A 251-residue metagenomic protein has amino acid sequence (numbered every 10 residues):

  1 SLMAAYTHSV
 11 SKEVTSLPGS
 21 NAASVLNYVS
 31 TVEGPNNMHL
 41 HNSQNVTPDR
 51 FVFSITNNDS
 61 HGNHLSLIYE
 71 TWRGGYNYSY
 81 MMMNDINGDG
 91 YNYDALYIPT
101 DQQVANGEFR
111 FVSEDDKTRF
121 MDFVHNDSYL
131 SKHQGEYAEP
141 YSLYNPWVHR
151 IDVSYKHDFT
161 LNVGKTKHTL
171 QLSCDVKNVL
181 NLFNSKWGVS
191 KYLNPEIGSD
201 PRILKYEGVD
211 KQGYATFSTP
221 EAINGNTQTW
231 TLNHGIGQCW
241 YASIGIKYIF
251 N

Functional and structural regions predicted by a protein language model:
S1, S60-G62, K167-T169, V179-L182 (+1 more regions): Strand-connecting loop/turn motifs
S1-M81, D89: Gram-negative outer-membrane beta-barrel transporters
A4-H8, L67-T71, L172-N178, V189 (+1 more regions): Transmembrane beta-barrel strands of outer-membrane/channel proteins
T47-F51, W147-I151, H168, Q238-A242: Residues that define the transmembrane beta-barrel architecture of outer-membrane proteins
F53, V153-Y155, I244-I246: Membrane-embedded beta-strands of outer-membrane beta-barrel proteins, especially the hydrophobic/small aromatic
N57-D59, H157-F159, Y248-F250: Residue-level signature of outer-membrane beta-barrel architecture
G62-G164, Q171, E196-T231: Extracytoplasmic gating/loop element in the C-terminal half of outer-membrane beta-barrel translocons and assembly
I236-N251: Outer-membrane beta-barrel "beta-signal"
